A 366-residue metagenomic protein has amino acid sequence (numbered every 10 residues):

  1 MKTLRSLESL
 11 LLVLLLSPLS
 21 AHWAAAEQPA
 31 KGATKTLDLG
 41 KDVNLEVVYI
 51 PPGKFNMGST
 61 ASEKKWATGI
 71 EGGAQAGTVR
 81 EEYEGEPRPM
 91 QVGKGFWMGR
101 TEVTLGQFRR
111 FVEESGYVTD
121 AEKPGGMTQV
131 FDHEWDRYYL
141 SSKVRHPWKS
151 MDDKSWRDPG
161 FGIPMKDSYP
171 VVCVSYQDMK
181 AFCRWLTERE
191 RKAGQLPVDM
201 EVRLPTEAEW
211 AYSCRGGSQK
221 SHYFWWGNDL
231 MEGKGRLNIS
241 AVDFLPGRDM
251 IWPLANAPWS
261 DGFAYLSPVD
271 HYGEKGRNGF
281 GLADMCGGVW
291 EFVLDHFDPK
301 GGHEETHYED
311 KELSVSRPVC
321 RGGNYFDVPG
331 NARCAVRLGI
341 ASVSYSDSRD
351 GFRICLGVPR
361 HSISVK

Functional and structural regions predicted by a protein language model:
M1-S6: Positively charged n-region of N-terminal signal peptides that target proteins for export
S9-L19: Bacterial N-terminal signal peptides
A21-A26: Boundary at the C-terminal end of the N-terminal hydrophobic targeting segment
E27-G40: N-terminal pre-domain segments of enzymes
V43-N56: Mature N-terminal segment immediately following signal peptide/propeptide cleavage in secreted/periplasmic
N56, T60-R80, V118, P124-V336 (+1 more regions): Functional-site microenvironments in short loops/helix caps that host divalent-cation chemistry
T104: Acidic-aromatic/histidine active-site loop/patch
S348-S362: Short, structured beta-strand segments at or near domain termini in extracellular proteins/domains
